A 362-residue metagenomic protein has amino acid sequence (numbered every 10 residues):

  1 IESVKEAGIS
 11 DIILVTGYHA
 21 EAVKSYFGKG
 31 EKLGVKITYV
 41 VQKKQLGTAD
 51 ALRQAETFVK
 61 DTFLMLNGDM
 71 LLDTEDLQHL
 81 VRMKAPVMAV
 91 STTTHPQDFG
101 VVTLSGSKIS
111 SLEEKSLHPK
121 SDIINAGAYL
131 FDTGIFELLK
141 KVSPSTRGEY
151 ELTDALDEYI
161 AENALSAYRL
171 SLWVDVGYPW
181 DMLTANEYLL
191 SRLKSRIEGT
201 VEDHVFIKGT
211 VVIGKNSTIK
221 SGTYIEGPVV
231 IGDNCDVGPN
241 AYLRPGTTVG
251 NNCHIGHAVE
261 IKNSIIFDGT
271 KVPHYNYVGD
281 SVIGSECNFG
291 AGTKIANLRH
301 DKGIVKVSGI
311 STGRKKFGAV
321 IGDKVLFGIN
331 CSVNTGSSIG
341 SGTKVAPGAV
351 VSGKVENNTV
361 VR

Functional and structural regions predicted by a protein language model:
I1-L66: Conserved N-terminal catalytic core of the sugar/cofactor nucleotidyltransferase
G68-L71: The conserved acidic donor/metal-binding loop of glycosyltransferases
T74-F99: Conserved donor-nucleotide/metal-binding helix-loop-beta segment in metal-dependent transferases, i.e., the alpha-helix
Q78-V81, K108-L190: Catalytic-core segments of class I nucleotidyltransferases/pyrophosphorylases that form NMP-activated intermediates
P86, H95-P119: Anionic-ligand binding region
E158-P245: Extended, small-residue-rich solenoid/repeat segments and analogous flexible loops that form exposed scaffolds
K215, G232-D233, N251, K262 (+2 more regions): The repeat-register position in solenoid repeat domains
G256-R362: Glycine-rich hexapeptide-repeat left-handed beta-helix
